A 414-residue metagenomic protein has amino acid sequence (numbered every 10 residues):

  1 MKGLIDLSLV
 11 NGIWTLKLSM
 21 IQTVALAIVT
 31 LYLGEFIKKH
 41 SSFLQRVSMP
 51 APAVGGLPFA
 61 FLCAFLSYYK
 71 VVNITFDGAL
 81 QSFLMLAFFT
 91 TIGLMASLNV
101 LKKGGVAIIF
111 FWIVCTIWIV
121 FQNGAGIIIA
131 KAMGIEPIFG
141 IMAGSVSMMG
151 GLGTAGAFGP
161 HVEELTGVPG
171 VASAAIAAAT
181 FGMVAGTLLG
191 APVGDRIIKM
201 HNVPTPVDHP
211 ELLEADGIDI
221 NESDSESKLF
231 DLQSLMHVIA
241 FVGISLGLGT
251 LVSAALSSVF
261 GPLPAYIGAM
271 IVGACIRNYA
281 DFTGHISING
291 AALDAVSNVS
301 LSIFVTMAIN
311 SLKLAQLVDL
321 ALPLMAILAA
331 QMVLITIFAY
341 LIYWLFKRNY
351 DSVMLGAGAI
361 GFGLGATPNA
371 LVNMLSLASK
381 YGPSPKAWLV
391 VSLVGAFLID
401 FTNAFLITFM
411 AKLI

Functional and structural regions predicted by a protein language model:
M1-V24, L33, D195-I239, D281-I286: Intrinsically disordered, low-complexity non-transmembrane regions of multi-pass membrane transporters
T15-V29, T75-F89, I138-S145, F260-V272 (+3 more regions): Structural signature of hydrophobic alpha-helical transmembrane segments
T30, L57-F65, G78-G105, M270-A280 (+1 more regions): Hydrophobic transmembrane alpha-helices of secondary-active transporters and Na+-translocating membrane complexes
I37-A53, K70, I74, P192 (+3 more regions): Flexible hinge motifs at transmembrane-helix junctions and intramembrane kinks/re-entrant loops in multi-pass membrane
F83, S97-I127, T180, I239-G243 (+2 more regions): Entry/N-cap segments of selected transmembrane alpha helices and their immediately preceding amphipathic helices
A125, I129-A174, F181, V193 (+2 more regions): Alpha-helical membrane segments and immediately flanking helix-loop junctions that form or couple to the substrate/ion
I128-I135, A179-I220, L341-Y350, G395-I414: Juxtamembrane and boundary regions of transmembrane helices in multi-pass small-molecule transporters and channels
E211-R277: Core mid-bundle transmembrane helix pairs that form the ion/substrate translocation pathway in diverse multi-pass
